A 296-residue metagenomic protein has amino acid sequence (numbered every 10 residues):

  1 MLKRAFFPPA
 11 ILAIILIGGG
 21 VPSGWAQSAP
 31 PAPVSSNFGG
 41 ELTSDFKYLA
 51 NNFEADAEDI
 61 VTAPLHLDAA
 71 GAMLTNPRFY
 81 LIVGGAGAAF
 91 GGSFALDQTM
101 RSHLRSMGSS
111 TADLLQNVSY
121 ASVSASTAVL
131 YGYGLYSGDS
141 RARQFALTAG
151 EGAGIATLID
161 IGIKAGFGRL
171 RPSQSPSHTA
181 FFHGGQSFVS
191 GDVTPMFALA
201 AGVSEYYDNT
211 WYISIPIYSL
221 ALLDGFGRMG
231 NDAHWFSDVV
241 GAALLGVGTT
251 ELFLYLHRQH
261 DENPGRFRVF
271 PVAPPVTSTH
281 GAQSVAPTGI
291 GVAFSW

Functional and structural regions predicted by a protein language model:
L2-I11, L16, P22-L81, L114-S126 (+1 more regions): Replace "edges of transmembrane helices
N52, A95, S106-M107, T210: Residue-level signal for short amphipathic helical patches enriched in basic/charged and nearby hydrophobic residues
I82-G87: Alpha-helical transmembrane segments
A89-Q98: Alpha-helical transmembrane segments of multi-pass membrane proteins
T99-H103, P176: Short coil/turn segments at secondary-structure boundaries
S102-T111: Membrane interface segments of multi-pass transport proteins and intramembrane proteases
G132: Extended ligand-binding clefts on enzyme/binding-domain cores
